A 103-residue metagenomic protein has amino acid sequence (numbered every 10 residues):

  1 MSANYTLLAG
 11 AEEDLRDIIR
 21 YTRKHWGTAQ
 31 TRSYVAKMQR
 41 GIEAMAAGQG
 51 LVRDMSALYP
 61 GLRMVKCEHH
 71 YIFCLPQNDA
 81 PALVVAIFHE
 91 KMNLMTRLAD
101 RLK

Functional and structural regions predicted by a protein language model:
M1-K37: Arg/Lys-rich, positively charged N-terminal/basic patches that mediate binding to nucleic acids
R20, R40-E43, A86: Generic alpha-helical structural context detector
R40, G50-A82: Basic/aromatic recognition patch in beta-strand/loop cores that engages polyanionic ligands
A46-A47: Short proline/glycine- and basic residue-enriched helix-capping loop/turn segments at helix->loop/beta transitions
L75-K103: Enriched for short, Lys/Arg-rich terminal
